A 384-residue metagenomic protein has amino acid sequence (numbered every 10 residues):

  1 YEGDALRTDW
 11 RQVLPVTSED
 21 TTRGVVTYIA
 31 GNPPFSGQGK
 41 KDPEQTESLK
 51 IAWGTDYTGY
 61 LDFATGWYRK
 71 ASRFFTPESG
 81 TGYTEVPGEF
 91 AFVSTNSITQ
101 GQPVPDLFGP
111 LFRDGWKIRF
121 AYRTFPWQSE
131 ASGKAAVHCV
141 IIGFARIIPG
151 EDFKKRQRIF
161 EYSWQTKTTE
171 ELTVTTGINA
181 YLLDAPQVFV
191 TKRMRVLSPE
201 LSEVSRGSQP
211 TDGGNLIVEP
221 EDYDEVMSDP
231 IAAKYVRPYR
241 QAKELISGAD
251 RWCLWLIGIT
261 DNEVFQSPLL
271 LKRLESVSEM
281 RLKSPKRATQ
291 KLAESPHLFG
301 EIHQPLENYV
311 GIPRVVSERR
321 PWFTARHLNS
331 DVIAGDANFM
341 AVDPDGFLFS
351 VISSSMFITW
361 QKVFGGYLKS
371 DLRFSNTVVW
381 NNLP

Functional and structural regions predicted by a protein language model:
E2-Y28, T124-W127, L269, R273-N338: Flexible, glycine/threonine-enriched loop-and-boundary segments that flank and lead into catalytic domains of large
A5-P230, K234, S247-R251, T260-F265 (+4 more regions): Signature of N6-adenine DNA methyltransferases within the class I
P110-F120, L271, E275-K283, D343 (+3 more regions): A short, contiguous, amphipathic alpha-helix enriched in charged residues
Y239, M280, P305-W322, P344-G365: Short Ser/Thr-interspersed hydrophobic loop/turn segments at strand-loop and sheet-helix junctions that line or gate
D250-W255, S284-S295, V363-D371: Short coil/turn segments at secondary-structure boundaries
C253-S278: Loop/helix patches that line or flank the sugar-binding groove of alpha-linked glycan CAZymes
I358-N381: Glycine-anchored helix-breaking recognition loops at helix->coil/strand junctions
